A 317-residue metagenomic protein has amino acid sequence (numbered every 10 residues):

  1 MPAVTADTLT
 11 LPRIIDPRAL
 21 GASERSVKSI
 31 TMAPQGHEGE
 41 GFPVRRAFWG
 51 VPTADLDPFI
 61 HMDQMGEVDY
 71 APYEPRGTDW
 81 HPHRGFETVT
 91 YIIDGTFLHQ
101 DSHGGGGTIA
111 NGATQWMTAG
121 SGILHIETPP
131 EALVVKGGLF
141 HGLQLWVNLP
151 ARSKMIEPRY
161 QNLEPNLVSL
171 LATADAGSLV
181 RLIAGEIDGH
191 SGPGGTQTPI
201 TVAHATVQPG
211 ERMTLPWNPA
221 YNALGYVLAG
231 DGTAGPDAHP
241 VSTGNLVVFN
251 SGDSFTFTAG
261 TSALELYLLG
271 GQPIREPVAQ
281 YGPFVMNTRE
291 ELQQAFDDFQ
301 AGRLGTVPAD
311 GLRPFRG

Functional and structural regions predicted by a protein language model:
M1-G317: Jelly-roll (double-stranded beta-helix
